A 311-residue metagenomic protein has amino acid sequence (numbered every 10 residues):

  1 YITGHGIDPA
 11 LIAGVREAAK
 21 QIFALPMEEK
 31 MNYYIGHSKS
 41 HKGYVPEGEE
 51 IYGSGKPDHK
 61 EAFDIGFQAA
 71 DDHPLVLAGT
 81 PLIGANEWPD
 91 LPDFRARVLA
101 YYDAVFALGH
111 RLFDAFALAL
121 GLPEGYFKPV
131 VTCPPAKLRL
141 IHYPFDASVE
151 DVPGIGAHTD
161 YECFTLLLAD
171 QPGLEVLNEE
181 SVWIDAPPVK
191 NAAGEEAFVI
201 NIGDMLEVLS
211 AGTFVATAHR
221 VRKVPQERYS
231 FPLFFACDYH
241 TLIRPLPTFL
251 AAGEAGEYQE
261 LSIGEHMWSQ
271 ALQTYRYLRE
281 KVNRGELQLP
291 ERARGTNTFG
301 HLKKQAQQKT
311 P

Functional and structural regions predicted by a protein language model:
Y1-P311: Peripheral, non-catalytic segments flanking oxidoreductase cores
